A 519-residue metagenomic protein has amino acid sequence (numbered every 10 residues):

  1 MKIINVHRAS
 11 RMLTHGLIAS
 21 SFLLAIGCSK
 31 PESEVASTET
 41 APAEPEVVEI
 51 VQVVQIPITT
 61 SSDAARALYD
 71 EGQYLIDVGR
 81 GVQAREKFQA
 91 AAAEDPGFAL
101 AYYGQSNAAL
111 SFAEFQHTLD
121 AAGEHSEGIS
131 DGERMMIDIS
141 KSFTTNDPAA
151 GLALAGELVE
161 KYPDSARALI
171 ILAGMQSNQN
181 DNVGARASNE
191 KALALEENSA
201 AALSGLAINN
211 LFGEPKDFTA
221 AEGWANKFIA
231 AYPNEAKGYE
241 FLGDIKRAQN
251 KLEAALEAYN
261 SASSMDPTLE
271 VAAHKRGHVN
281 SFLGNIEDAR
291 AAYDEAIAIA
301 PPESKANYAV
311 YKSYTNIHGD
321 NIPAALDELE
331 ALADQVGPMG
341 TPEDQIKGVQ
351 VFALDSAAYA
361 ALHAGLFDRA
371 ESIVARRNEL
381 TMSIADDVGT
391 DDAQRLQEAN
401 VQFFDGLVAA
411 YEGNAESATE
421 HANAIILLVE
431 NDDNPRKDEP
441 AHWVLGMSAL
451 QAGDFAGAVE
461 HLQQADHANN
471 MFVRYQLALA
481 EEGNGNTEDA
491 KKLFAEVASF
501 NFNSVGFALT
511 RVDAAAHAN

Functional and structural regions predicted by a protein language model:
L24-G27: C-terminal motif of bacterial Sec signal peptides marking the signal peptidase cleavage site
S61-A90, E94, R134-E157, K161-D164 (+3 more regions): Alpha-helical segment of the N-proximal tetratricopeptide repeat
A64, F98-A99, S165, S199 (+5 more regions): Residue-level recognition of tetratricopeptide repeat
I76, L110, F143, S177 (+9 more regions): Position-specific recognition of the canonical hydrophobic site in helix A of tetratricopeptide repeat
G79-E86, S111-A121, N146-A153, Q179-K191 (+6 more regions): Structural signature of tandem alpha-helical TPR/SEL1-like repeats, specifically the intra-repeat loop/turn
E94, H125-G128, K161-Y162, L195-E196 (+7 more regions): Structural marker of alpha-solenoid helical repeat scaffolds
G104, I171, G205, F241 (+7 more regions): Canonical tetratricopeptide repeat
